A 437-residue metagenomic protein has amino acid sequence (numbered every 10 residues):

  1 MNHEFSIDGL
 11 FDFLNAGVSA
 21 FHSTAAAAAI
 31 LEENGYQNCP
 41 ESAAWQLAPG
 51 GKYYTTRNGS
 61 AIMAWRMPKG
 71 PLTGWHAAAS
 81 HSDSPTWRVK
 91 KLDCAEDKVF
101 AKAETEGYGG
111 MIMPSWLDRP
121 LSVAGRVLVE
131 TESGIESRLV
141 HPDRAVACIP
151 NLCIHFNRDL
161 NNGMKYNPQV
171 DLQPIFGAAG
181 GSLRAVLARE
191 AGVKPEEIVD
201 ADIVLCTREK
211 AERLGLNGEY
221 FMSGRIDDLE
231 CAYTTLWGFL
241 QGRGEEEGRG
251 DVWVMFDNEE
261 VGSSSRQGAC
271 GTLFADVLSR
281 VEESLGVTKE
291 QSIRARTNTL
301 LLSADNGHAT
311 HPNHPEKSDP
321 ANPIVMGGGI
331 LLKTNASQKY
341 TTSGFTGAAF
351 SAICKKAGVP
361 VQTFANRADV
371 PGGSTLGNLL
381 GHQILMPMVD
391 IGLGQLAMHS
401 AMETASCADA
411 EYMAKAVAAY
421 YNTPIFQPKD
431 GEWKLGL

Functional and structural regions predicted by a protein language model:
M1-L437: N-terminal hydrophobic/helix-forming segments and targeting peptides
